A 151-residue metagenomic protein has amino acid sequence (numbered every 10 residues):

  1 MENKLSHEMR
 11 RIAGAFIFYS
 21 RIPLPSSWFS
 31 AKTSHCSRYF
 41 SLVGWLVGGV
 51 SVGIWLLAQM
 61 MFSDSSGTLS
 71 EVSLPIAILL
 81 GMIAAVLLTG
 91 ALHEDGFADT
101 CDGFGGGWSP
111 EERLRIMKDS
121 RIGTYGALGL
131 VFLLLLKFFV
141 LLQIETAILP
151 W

Functional and structural regions predicted by a protein language model:
M1-G90, C101-L114, D119-W151: Hydrophobic alpha-helical transmembrane segments
D95-A98: Short helix-terminus and kink motifs of transmembrane alpha helices, predominantly at the cytoplasmic interface
